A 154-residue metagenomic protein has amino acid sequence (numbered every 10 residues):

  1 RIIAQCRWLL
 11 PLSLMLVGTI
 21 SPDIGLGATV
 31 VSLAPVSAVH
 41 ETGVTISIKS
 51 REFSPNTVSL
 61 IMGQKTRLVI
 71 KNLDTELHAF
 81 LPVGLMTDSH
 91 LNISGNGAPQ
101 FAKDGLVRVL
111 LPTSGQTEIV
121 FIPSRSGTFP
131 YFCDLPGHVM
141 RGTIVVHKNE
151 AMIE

Functional and structural regions predicted by a protein language model:
R1-L10: Bacterial N-terminal signal peptides that target proteins for export
L9-S21: Bacterial N-terminal signal peptides
L26-S32, E52, K103-E154: Extracellular/periplasmic metallocenter environments
S37-K65: N-terminal edge beta-strand
N56-L81, Q116-R125, P130: Beta-strand cores of secreted/periplasmic/IMS beta-sandwich domains, seen most often in copper-related folds
D74-E76, M86-D88, G137: Solvent-exposed loop/turn segments at secondary-structure junctions within structured extracellular/periplasmic domains
P82-M86, K148: Residue-level signal for short segments within beta-strands and strand-turn junctions of well-structured beta-sheet
M86-G97: Short aromatic-acidic-glycine turn motif
